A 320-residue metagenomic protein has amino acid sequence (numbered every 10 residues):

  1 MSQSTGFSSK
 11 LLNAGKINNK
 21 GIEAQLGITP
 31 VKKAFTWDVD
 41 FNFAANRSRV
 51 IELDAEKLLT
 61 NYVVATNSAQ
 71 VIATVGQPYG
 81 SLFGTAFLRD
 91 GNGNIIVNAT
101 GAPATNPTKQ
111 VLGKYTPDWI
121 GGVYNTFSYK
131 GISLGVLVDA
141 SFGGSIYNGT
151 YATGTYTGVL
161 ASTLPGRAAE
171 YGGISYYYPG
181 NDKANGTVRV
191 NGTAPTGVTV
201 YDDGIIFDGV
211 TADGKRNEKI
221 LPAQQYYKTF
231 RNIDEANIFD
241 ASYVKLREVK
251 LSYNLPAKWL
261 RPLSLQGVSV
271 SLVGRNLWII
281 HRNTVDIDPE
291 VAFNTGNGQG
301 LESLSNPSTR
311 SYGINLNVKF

Functional and structural regions predicted by a protein language model:
M1-A14, S48-Y115, Y124, S133-I238 (+1 more regions): Surface-exposed, extracytoplasmic segments of Gram-negative outer-membrane nutrient-acquisition systems
F7-S8, K16-I22, F43-R49, T116-G121 (+3 more regions): Transmembrane beta-barrel architecture of outer-membrane proteins
L11, G21-Q25, D38-D40, G122-Y124 (+2 more regions): Membrane-embedded beta-strand positions in outer-membrane beta-barrel channels/transporters
I28-P30, F43-R49, Y129-G131, A140-G144 (+4 more regions): Transmembrane beta-strands of outer-membrane beta-barrel pores
A34-F35, G131-V136, K258-W259: Repeated loop/turn-to-beta-strand initiation elements of outer-membrane beta-barrel proteins
V39-A45, F127, V136-A140, E170 (+3 more regions): Transmembrane beta-barrel strands of outer-membrane/channel proteins
F41, G113-K130, D139, D234-L255 (+1 more regions): Outer-membrane beta-barrel transmembrane strands
N92-N94, P195, T199-F320: Membrane-interface anchoring segments and C-terminal beta-barrel signals
